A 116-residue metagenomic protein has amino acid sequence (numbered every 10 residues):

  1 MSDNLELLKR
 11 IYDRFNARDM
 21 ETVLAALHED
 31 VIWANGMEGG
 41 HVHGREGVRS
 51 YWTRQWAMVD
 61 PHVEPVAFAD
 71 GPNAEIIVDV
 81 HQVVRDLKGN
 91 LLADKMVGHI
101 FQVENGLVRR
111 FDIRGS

Functional and structural regions predicted by a protein language model:
D3, N16, R49-S116: A beta-strand edge to alpha-helix "cap/lid" segment located at domain peripheries
N4, G44: Hydrophobic (often cysteine-bearing) scaffold residues that line and stabilize catalytic clefts of nucleotide/cofactor
A17-I32: Short, well-ordered alpha-helical segments enriched in acidic and aromatic residues
E21, R45-E46: Residues in well-ordered alpha-helical elements
I32-V42, R54, M58, R114: A short gly/proline-enriched turn/hairpin at secondary-structure junctions
